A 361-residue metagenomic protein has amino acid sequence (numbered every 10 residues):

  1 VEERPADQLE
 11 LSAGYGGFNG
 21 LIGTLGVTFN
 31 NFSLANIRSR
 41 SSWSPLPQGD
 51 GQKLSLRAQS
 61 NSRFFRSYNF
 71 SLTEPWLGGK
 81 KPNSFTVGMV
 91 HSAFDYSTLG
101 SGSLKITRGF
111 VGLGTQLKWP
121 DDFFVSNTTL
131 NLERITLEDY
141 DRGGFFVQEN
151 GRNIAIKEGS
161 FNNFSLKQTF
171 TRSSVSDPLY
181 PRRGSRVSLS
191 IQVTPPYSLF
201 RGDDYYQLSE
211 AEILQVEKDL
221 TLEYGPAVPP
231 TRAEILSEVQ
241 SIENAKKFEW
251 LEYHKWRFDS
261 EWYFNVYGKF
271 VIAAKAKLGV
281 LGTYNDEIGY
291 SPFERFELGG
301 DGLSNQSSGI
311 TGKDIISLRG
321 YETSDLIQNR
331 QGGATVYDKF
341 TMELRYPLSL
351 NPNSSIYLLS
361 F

Functional and structural regions predicted by a protein language model:
V1-S188, T231-I235, R319-G320: Gram-negative/organellar outer-membrane beta-barrel architecture
A6-G20, G26-T28, D141-S355, S360: C-terminal outer-membrane beta-barrel translocator/porin domains of Gram-negative envelope proteins and their
